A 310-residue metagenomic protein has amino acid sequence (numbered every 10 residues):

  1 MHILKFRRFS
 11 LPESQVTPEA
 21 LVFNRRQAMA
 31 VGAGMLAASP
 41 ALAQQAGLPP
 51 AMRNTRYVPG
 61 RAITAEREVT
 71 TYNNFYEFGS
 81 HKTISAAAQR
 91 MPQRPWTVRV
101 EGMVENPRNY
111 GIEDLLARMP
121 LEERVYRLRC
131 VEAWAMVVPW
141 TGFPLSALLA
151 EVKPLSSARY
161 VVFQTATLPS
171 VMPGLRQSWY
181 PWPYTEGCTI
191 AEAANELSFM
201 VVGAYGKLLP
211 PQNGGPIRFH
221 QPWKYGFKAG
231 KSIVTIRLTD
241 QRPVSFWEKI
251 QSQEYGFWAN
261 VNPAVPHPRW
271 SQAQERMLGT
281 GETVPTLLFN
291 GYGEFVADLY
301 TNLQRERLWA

Functional and structural regions predicted by a protein language model:
M1-F23, G34-A38: N-terminal secretory signal peptides
S14, Q45-A46: Intrinsic disorder/low-complexity segments enriched in polar/small residues
L21, R25-Q45, F219: N-terminal export signals
A46-A310: Structured, non-membrane catalytic/scaffold regions adjacent to prosthetic-group chemistry
